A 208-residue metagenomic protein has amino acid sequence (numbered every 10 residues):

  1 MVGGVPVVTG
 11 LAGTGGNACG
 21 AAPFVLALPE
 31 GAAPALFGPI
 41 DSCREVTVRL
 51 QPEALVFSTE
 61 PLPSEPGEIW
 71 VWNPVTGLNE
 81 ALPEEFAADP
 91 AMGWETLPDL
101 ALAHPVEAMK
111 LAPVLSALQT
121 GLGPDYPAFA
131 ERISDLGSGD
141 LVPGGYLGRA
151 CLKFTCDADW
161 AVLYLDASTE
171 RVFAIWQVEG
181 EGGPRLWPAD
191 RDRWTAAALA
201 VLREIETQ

Functional and structural regions predicted by a protein language model:
M1, T47-V48, S134-G139: Short amphipathic beta-strand and strand-loop transition segments with alternating hydrophobic
M1-G13, A112-R132: N-terminal, post-signal-peptide region of Sec/Tat-exported proteins
G3-G20, V25, Q51-S64, G145-A150: Short beta-strand elements that form the blades of beta-propeller/WD-repeat-like and other beta-sheet-rich scaffold
N17, A33-P34, K153-D157: Short, structured surface segments that line ligand/substrate-binding pockets
F24-A27, D140: N-terminal start-of-domain structural block
E30-D125, D159-Q208: Acidic, small-residue rich beta-repeat scaffolds with periodic aromatic anchors
G121-E170: Intrinsically disordered, low-complexity segments enriched in Gly and acidic/Ser/Thr residues that form flexible
